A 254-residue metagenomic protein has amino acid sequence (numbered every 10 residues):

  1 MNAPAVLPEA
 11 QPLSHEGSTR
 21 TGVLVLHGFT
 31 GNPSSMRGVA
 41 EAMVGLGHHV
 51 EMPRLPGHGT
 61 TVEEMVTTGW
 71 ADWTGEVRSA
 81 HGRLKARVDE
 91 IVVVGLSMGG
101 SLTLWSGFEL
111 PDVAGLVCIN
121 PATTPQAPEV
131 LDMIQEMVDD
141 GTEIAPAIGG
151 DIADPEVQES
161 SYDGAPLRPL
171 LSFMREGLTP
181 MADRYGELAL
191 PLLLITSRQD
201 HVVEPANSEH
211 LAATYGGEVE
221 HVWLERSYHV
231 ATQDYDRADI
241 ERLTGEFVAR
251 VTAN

Functional and structural regions predicted by a protein language model:
P4-T61: Short, surface-exposed "cap/lid" segments of acyl-processing enzymes
V39, L190, E204-A213: Short alpha-helix in the alpha/beta-hydrolase fold that links the catalytic acid
E51, E209-V230: Catalytic histidine neighborhood in serine/cysteine hydrolases with alpha/beta-hydrolase-type architecture
G95-G99, T103: Gly/Ala-rich beta-loop-alpha elbow adjacent to hydrolase catalytic centers
V117-A127: Active-site nucleophile loop of the alpha/beta-hydrolase fold
P166-R184: Active-site nucleophile elbow and catalytic-triad environment of alpha/beta-hydrolase enzymes
L188, L194-T196, D200: Short beta-strand/loop motif that positions the catalytic acidic residue of the alpha/beta-hydrolase fold
R226-N254: Catalytic active-site module of serine/aspartate enzymes centered on a nucleophile-bearing elbow/loop
